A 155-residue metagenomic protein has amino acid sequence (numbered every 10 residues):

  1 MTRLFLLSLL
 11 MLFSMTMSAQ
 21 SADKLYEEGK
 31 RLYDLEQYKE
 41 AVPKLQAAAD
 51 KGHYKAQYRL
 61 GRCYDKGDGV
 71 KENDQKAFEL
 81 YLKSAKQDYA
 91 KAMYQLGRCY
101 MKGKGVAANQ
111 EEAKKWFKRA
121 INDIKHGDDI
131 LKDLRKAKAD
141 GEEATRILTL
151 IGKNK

Functional and structural regions predicted by a protein language model:
L4-F13: Sec-dependent N-terminal signal peptides
Q20, L32-Y33, K51-H53, K66-D68 (+6 more regions): Short helix-capping/linker turns of helical repeat alpha-solenoids
S21-E40, K44-A47, K51: Alpha-helical segment of the N-proximal tetratricopeptide repeat
A22, I121-K155: Terminal, low-structured helical/coil segments at or just beyond the last alpha-helical repeat
K24-L32, R59-K66, Q95-K102, K136-A137 (+1 more regions): Hydrophobic face of amphipathic alpha-helices that form TPR/SEL1-like repeat modules and related alpha-solenoid
Y94, R98, A108-D128: TPR/TPR-like (Sel1-like) alpha-helical repeat modules
